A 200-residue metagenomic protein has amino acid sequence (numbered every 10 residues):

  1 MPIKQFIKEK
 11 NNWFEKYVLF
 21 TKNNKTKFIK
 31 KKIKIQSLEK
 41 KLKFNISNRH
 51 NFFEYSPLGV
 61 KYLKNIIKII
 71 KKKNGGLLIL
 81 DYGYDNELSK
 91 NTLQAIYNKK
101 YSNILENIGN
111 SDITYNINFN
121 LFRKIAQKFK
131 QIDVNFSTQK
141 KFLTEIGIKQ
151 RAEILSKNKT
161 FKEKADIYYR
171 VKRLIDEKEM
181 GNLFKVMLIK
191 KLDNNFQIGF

Functional and structural regions predicted by a protein language model:
M1-S37, K90-N103: A mobile, often basic/glycine-rich helix-loop segment that functions as the active-site lid/recognition loop
L38-F200: Long, Lys/Arg- and hydrophobic-enriched amphipathic alpha-helices
